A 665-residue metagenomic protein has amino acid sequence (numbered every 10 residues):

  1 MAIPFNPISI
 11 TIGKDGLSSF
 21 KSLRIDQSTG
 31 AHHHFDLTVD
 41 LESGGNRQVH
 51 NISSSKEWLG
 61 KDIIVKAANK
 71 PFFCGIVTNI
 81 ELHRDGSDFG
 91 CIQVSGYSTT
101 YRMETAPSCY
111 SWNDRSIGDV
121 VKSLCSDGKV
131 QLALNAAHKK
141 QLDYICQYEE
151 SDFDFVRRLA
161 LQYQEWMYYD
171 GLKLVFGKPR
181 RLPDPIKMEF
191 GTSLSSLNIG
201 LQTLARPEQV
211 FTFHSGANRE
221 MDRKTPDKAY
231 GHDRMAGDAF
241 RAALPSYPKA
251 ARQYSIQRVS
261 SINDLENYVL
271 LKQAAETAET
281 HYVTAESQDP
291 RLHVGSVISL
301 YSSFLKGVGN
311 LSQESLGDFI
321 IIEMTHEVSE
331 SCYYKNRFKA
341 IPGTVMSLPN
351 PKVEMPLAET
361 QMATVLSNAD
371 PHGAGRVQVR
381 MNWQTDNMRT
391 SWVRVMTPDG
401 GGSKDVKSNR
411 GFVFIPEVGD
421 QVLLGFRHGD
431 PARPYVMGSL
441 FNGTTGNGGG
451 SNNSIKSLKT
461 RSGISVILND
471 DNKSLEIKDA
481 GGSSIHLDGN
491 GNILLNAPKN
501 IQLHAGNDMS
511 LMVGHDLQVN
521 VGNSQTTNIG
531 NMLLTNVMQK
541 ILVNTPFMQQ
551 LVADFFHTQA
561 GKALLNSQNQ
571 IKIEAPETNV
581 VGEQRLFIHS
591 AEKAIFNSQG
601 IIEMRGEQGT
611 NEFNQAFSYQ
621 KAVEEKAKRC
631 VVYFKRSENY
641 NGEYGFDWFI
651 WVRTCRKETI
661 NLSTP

Functional and structural regions predicted by a protein language model:
M1-A106, T280: Assembly/oligomerization scaffold segments
P7-I10, M548, F555-F556, A563-L564 (+1 more regions): Intrinsic-disorder/coil detector with helix-boundary
E57-L59, R291-L292, P416: Short, well-ordered loop/turn sites that connect or cap secondary structure elements
K70-I76, L305-I320, G429-S439: Short, Lys/Arg- and Gly-enriched loop/turn segments at beta-strand edges
E81-G96, E327-A340, H372-Q378, R433 (+2 more regions): Short, solvent-exposed secondary-structure boundary/capping segments
D85-G86, E149-F155, A160-P342: Extended, domain-scale alpha-helical bundle/helix-rich regions
S95-S193, R241, S255-S260, P371-R394: Charged- and aromatic-enriched interaction segments used to assemble and dock large macromolecular complexes
I298, T360-H589, K593-N597, E603-M604: Structural signature for extended repeat/solenoid scaffolds and their inter-repeat hinge/linker regions, spanning
